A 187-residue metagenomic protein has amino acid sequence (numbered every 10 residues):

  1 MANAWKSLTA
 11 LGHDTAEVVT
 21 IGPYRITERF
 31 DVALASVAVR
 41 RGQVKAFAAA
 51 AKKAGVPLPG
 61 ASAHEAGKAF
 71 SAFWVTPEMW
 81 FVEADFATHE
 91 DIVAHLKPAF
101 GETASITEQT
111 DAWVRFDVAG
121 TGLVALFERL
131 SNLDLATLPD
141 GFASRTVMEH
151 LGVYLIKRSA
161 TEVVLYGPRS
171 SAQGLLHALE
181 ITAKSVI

Functional and structural regions predicted by a protein language model:
M1-I187: Basic, glycine/lysine-rich polyanion-binding surfaces/domains
